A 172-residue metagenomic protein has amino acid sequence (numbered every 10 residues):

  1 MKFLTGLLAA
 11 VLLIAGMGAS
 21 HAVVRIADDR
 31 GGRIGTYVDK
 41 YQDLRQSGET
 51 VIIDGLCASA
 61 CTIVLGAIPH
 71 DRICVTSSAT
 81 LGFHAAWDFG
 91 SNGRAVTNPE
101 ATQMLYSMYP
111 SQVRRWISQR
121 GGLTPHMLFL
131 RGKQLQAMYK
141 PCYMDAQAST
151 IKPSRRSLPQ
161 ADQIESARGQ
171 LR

Functional and structural regions predicted by a protein language model:
M1-K2: N-terminal secretory signal peptides that target proteins for export/translocation
G6-A15: Bacterial N-terminal signal peptides
L7, C74-V75, D145: Generic macromolecular interface patches on structured domains
A15-V23: Sec/Tat signal peptide C-region and signal peptidase I cleavage site
V23-I26, G35, D39-I52, S91-R172: Charged, glycine-interspersed solvent-exposed loop segments at helix/strand-loop junctions that cap or gate access
V23-S91: Cleft-lining beta-strand/loop regions that shape enzyme active-site pockets
